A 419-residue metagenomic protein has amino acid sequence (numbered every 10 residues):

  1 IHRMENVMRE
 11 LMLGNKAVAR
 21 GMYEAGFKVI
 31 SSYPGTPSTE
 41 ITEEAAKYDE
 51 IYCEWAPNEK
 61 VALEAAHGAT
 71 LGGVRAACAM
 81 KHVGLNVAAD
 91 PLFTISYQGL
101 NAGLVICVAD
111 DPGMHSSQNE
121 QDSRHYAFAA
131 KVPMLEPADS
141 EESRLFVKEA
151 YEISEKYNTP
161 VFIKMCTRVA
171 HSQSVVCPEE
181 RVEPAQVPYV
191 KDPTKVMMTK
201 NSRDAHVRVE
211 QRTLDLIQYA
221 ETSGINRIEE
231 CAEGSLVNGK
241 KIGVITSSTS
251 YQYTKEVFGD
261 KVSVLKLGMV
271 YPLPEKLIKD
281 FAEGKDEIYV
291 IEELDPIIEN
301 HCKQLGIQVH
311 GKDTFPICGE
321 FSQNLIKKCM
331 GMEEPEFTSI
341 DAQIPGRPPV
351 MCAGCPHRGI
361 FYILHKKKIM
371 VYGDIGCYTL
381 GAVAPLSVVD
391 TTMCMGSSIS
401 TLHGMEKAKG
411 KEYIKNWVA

Functional and structural regions predicted by a protein language model:
I1-H2, W417: Ligand/cofactor-recognition surfaces for anionic moieties
M4-N15, A19, E24-A25, P137-M351 (+3 more regions): Flexible, low-complexity linker and terminal segments
M4-S140, R168, E299, Q304-I414: Thiamine diphosphate
M80, V108, M165, T246 (+2 more regions): Short beta-strand/turn micro-motifs composed of small residues that flank or help shape donor/cofactor-binding pockets
I153, K415-V418: Conserved catalytic-core segments centered on acid/base and nucleophilic motifs
